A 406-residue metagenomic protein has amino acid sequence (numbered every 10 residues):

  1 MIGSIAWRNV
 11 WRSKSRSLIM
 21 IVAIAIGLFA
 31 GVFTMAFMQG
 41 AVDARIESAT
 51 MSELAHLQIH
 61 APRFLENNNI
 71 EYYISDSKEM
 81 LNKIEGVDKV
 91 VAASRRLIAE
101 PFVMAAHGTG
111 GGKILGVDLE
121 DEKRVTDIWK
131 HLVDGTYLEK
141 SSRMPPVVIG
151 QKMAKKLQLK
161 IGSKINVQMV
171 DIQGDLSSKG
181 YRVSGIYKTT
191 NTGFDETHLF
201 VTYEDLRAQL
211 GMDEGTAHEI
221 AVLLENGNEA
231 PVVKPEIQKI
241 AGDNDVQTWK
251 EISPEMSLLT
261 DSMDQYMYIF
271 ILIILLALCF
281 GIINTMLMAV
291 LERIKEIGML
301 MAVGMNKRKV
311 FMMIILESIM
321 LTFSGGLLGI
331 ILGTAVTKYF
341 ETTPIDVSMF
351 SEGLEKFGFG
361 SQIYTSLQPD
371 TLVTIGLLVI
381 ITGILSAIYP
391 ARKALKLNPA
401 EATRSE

Functional and structural regions predicted by a protein language model:
M1-V32, V42, E47, R308 (+1 more regions): N-terminal Sec/SRP start-transfer signal
S13, T365-E406: C-terminal membrane-exit region of the final transmembrane helix in multipass inner-membrane proteins
K14-A41, D261-E296, I319-L332, L378-L385: Hydrophobic alpha-helical transmembrane segments of multi-pass inner-membrane transport and secretion
F29-I59, T337-F340, P344: Alpha-helical transmembrane segments
P62, Y72-E214: A structural signal for hydrophobic secondary-structure junctions, strongest on transmembrane helix-loop-helix units
D171-M267: Mechanotransmission and gating elements of multispan inner-membrane complexes involved in transport and envelope
L287, K295-E341, T374: Transmembrane alpha-helical interface segments in multi-pass membrane proteins
L327-T374, I388: Short helix-loop junctions at transmembrane helix boundaries
